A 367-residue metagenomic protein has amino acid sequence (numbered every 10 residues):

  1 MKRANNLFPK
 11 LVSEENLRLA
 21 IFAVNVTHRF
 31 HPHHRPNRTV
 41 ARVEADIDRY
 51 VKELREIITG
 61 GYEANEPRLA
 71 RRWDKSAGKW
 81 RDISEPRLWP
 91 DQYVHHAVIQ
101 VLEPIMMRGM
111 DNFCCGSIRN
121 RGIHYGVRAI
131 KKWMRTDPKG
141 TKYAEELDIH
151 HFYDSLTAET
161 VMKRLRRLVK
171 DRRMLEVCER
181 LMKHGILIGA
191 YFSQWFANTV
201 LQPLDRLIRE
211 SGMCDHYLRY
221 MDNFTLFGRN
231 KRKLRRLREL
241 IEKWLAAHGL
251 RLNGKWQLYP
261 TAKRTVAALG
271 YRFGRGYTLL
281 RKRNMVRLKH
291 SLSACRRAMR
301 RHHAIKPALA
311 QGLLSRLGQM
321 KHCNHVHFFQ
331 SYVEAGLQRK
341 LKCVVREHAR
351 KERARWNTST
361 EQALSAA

Functional and structural regions predicted by a protein language model:
M1-K52, E56, E361-A367: Non-catalytic, polymerase-adjacent accessory regions of viral genome-replication enzymes
R3, L7-K10, H95, I99-T157: Active-site-proximal segment of RNA-dependent polymerases
E56-K79, Y93, K170-M182: Reverse-transcriptase-like RNA-dependent polymerase core
R72-W73, V98, I130, C178 (+2 more regions): Mobile genetic element proteins and their domesticated derivatives, centered on retroelements and DNA transposons
K79-D111, H184-E210: Conserved pre-motif C helix in the palm subdomain of viral-like polymerases
Q92, H96, H184, R235-R236 (+2 more regions): Right-hand nucleic-acid polymerase module
R128-M221, T225-L240, P260, A366: Conserved polymerase palm-domain catalytic core
V169, E242-L250: A common structural junction motif
